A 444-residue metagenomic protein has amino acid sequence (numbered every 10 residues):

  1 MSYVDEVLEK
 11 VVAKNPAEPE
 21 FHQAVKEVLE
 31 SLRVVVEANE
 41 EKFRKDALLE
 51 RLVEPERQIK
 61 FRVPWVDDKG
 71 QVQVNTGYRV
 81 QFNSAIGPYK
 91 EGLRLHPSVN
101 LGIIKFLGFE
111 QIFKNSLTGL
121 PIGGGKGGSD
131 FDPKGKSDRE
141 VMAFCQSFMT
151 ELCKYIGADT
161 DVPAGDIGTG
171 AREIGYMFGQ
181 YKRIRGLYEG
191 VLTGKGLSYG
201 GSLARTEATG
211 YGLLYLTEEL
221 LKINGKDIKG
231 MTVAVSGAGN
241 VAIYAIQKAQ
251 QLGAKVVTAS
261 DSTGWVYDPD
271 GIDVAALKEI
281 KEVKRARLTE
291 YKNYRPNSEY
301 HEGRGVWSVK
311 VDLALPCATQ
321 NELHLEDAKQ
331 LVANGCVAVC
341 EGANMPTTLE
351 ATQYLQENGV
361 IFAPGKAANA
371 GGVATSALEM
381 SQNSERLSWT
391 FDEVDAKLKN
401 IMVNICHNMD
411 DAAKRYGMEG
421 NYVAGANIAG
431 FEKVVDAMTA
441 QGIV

Functional and structural regions predicted by a protein language model:
M1-L203, K433-G442: N-terminal ligand-binding/catalytic initiation module
S2-A24, L220, V332-V444: Adenosine-phosphate binding glycine-rich loop
I104-G108, M177, L213-L221, A245 (+2 more regions): Buried hydrophobic packing segments
E140, R172-G179, L203, Y244-A249 (+5 more regions): Short acidic, glycine/serine/threonine-rich loops at helix termini
T160-A164, L187-L192, V235, T258-D261 (+5 more regions): General beta-strand structural signal in soluble alpha/beta enzymes
T193-G196, G201-K310: Glycine-rich phosphate/diphosphate-binding loop of Rossmann-like nucleotide-binding domains
G264-F362, A367: Rossmann-like adenosine-cofactor binding region
